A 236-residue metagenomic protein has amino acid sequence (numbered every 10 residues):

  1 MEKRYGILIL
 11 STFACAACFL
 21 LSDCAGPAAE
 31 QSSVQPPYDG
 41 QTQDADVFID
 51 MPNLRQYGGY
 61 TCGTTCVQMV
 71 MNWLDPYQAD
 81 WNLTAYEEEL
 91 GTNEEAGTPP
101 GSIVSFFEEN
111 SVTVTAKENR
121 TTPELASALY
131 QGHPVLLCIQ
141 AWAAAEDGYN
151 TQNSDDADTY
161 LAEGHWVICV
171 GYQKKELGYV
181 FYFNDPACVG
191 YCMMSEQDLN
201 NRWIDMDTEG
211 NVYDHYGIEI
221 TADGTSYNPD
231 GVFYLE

Functional and structural regions predicted by a protein language model:
M1-L10: Bacterial N-terminal signal peptides that target proteins for export
S11-L20: Bacterial N-terminal signal peptides
F19-P37: Sec-dependent signal peptide cleavage junction
Q31, Q35, A157-L161, I168-E236: Noncatalytic regulatory segments and standalone regulatory/sensor domains
V34-T92: Active-site nucleophile-adjacent alpha helix/oxyanion-hole segment immediately C-terminal to the catalytic cysteine
F48-Y60, E87-G97, E109-K117, L125 (+1 more regions): Second-shell loop/turn segments in exported
Y57-T61, Q68-M69, G91-E95, V114 (+4 more regions): Solvent-exposed loop/turn segments at secondary-structure junctions within structured extracellular/periplasmic domains
R120-C188: Active-site-adjacent substructure of cysteine-protease-like catalytic cores
